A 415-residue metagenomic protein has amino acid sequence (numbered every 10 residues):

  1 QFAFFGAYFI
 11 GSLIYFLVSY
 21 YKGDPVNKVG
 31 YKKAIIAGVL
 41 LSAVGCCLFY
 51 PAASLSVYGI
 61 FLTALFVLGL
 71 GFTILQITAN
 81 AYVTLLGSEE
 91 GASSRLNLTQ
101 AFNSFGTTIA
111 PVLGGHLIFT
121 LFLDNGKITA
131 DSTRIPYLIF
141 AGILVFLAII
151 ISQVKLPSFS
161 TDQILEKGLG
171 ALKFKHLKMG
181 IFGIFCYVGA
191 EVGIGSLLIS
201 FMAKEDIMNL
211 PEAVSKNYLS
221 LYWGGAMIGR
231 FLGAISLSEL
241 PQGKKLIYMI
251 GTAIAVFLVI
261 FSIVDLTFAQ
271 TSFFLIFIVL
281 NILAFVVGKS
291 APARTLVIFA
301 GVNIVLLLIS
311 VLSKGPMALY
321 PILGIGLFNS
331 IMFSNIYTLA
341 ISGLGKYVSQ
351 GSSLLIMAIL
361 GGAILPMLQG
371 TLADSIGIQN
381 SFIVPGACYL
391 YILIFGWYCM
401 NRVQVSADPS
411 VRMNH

Functional and structural regions predicted by a protein language model:
Q1-G23, S220-L232, G361-I364: Central cavity-lining transmembrane alpha-helices of secondary-active solute carriers, predominantly the Major
S12-G59: Conserved MFS/SLC helix-loop-helix module at the cytosolic interface between two early adjacent transmembrane helices
A37-L55, A255-Q270, I282-K289, G301-K314 (+1 more regions): C-terminal ends and interior cores of transmembrane alpha-helices in multi-pass membrane transporters/permeases
V57-L75, F273-N281, I304-I309, M317-M332: Hydrophobic core of transmembrane alpha-helices in multi-pass small-molecule transporters, especially MFS/SLC-type
I74-G91, L198, S330-G345: Intracellular juxtamembrane helix-capping segments at the cytosolic ends of symmetry-related transmembrane helices
G91-F119, L221-Y222, A226, G351-P366: Glycine-rich segments within core transmembrane alpha-helices of 12-TM secondary carriers
R95-S158: Helix-loop-helix hairpin linking two adjacent transmembrane segments in secondary transporters
P111, G115, K173-A234, F261-D265: Extracytoplasmic gate region of multi-pass secondary transporters
